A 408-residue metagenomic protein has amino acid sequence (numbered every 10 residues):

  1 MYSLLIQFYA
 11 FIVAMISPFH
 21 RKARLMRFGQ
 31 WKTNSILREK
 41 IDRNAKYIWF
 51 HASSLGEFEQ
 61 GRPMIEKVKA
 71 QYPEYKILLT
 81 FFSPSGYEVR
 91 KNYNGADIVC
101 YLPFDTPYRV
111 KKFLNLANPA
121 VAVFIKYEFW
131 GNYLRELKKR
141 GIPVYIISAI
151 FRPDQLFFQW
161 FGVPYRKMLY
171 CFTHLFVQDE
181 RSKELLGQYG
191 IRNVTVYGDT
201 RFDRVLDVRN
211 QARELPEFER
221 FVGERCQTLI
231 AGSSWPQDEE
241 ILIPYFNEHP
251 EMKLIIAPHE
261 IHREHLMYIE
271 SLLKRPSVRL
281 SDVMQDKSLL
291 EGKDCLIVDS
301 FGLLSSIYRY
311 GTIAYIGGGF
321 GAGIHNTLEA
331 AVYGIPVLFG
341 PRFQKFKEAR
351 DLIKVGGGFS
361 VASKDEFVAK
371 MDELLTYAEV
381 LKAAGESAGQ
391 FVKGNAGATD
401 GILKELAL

Functional and structural regions predicted by a protein language model:
A14, P18-Q211, L215, I230 (+3 more regions): Active-site and donor-binding regions of nucleotide-sugar-utilizing enzymes
K67, P73, T80-F81, Y87 (+1 more regions): Donor-nucleotide binding loops and adjacent catalytic segments primarily of GT-B fold Leloir glycosyltransferases
A117-V121, E291-A322: Acidic donor-binding loop of glycosyltransferase active sites
I142-P143, T312-I313, V332-P341, G357: Structural loop-to-beta junction motif characteristic of Rossmann-like glycosyltransferase folds
S305, L328-Y333: Short alpha-helical segment that forms part of, or immediately flanks, the ligand-binding pocket in carbohydrate-active
K345-M371: Change "using UDP/GDP/dTDP sugars" to "using nucleotide sugars
V380-G394: A short, well-ordered alpha-helix in the C-terminal region of glycosyltransferases
N395-L408: C-terminal alpha-helical cap of glycosyltransferases
